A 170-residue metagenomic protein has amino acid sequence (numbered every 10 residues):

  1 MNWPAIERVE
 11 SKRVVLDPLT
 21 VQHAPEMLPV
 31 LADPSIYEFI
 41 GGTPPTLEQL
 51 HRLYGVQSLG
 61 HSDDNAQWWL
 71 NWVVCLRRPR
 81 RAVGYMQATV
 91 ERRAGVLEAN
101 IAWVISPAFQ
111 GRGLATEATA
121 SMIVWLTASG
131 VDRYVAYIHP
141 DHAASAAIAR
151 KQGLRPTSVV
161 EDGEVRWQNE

Functional and structural regions predicted by a protein language model:
M1-A108, S121, W125, S129 (+2 more regions): GNAT-family acyltransferases
Y37, G111, S145-A146: Internal amphipathic alpha-helical segments of the cytochrome P450 catalytic fold
R80, G113, H142: Conserved G/P- and acidic residue-centered "switch" motifs that form tight phosphate/ATP-binding loops in soluble
G111-L114, T119: Primarily hydrophobic membrane-targeting regions of prokaryotic envelope proteins
T116, D141-T157: Conserved active-site alpha-helix within GNAT-family acetyltransferase domains
